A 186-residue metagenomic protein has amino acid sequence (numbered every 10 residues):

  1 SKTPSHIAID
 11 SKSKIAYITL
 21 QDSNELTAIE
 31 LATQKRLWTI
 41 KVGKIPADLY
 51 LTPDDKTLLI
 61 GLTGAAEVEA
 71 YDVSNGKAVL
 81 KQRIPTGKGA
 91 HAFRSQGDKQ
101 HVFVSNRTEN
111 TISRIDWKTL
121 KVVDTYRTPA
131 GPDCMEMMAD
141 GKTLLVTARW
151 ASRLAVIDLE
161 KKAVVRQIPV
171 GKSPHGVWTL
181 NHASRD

Functional and structural regions predicted by a protein language model:
S1-D186: Predominantly soluble domains enriched in secretory-pathway, periplasmic, or organellar proteins
